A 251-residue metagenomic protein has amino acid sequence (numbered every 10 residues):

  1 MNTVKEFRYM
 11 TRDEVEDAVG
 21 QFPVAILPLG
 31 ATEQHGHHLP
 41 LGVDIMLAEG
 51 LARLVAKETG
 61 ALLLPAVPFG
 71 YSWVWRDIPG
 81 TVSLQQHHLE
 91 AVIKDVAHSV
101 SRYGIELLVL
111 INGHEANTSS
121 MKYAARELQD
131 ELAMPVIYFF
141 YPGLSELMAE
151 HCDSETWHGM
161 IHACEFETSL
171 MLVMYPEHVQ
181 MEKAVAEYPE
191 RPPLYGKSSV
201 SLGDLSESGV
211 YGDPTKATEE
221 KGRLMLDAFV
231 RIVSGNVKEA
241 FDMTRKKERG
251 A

Functional and structural regions predicted by a protein language model:
M1-V109, G113-A251: Extended, histidine- and acidic-residue-enriched regions that form the cofactor-binding/catalytic faces
